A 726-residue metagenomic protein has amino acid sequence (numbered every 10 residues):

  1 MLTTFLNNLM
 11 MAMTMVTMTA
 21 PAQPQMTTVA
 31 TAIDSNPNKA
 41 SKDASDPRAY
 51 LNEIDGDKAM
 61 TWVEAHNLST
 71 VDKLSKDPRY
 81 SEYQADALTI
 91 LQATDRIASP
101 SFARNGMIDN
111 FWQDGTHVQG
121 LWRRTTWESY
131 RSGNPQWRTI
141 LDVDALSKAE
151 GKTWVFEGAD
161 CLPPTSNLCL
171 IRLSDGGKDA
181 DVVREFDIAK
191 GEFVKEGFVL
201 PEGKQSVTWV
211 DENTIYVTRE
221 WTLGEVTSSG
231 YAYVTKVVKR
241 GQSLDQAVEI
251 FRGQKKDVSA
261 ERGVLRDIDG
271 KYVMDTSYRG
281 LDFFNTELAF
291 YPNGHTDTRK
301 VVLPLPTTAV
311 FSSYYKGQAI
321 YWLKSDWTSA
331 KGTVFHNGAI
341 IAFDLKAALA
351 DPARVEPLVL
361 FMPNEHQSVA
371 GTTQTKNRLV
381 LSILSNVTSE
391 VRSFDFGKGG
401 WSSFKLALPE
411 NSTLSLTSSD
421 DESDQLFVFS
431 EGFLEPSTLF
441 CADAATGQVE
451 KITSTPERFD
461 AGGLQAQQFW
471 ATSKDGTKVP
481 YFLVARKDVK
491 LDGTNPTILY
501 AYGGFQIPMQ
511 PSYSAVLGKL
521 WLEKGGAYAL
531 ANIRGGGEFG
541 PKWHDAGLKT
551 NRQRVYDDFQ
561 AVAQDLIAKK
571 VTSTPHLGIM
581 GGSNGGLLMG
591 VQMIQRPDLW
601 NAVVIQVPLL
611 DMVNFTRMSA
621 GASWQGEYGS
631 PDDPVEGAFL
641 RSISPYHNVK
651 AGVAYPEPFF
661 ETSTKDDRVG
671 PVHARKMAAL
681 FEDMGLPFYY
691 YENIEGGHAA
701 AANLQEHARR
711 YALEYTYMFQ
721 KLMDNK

Functional and structural regions predicted by a protein language model:
P24-K76, Q84-A85: Mature N-terminal segment immediately following signal peptide/propeptide cleavage in secreted/periplasmic
D57-C161, R172, S259-P292, T296-K324 (+10 more regions): Non-catalytic accessory segments flanking enzyme active sites
R123-T126, R184-A189, Y231-G241, E287-G294 (+3 more regions): Beta-propeller blade signature
Q136-G158, C169-L173, K178-T214, T218-V226 (+2 more regions): Asp-box/WD-like beta-propeller blade repeats and closely related beta-sheet repeat scaffolds
W137, I188-L200, Q242-Q254, Y291-L303 (+2 more regions): Blade-edge beta-strand/turn elements of extracellular beta-propeller and related beta-sheet repeat scaffolds
D144-T165, L173-A180, A189-E192, E196-G197 (+7 more regions): Cap/lid segment of the alpha/beta-hydrolase catalytic domain
A232-R279: Polar, glycine-rich mid-to-C-terminal structural blocks that act as macromolecule-binding/assembly scaffolds
L517, E523-K524, L530-K726: Active-site-proximal cap/loop segments of hydrolase catalytic domains
